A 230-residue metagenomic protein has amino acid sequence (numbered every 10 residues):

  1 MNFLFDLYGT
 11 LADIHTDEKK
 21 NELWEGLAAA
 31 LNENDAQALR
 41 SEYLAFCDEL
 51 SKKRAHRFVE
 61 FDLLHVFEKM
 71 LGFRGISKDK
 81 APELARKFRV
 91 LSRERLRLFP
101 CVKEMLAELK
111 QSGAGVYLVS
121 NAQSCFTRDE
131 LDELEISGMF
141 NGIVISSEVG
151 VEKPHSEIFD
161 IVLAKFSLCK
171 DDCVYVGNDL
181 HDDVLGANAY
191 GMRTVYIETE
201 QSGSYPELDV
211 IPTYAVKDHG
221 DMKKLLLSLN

Functional and structural regions predicted by a protein language model:
M1-F3, D13-I14, A29-Q37, D79-A81 (+3 more regions): Asp-based, Mg2+/Mn2+-dependent phosphohydrolase catalytic module
M1-P100: N-terminal helical cap/lid subdomain that shapes the substrate entry/recognition surface in HAD-like hydrolases
